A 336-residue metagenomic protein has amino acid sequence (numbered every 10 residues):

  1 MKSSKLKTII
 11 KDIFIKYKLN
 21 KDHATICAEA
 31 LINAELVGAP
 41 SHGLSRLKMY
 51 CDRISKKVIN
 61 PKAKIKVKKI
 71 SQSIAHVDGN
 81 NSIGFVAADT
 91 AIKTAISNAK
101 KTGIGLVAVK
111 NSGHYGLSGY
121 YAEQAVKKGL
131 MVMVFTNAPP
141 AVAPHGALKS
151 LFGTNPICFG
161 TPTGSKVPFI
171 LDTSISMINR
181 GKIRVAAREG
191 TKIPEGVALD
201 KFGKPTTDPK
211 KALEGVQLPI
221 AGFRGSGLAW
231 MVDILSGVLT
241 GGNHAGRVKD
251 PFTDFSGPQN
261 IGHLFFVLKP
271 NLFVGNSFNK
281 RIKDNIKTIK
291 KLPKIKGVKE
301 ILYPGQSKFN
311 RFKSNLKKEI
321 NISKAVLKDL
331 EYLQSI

Functional and structural regions predicted by a protein language model:
M1-K2, N20-S45, I59-K69, S256-N260: N-terminal glycine-rich anion-binding loops that anchor highly charged ligand groups
L6, K16, L239, H244-I336: Catalytic-core signal marking the mid-to-C-terminal active-site face
S45-A99: Active-site cofactor/substrate anionic-group-binding motifs, chiefly glycine- and Lys/Arg-rich phosphate-binding loops
A75-G164: A generic, well-ordered mixed alpha/beta core segment in the N-terminal half of proteins
G129-A141, G237-P251: Glycine-rich phosphate/pyrophosphate-binding loops and their adjacent beta-strand/loop elements at enzyme active sites
V142-K210: Phosphate/diphosphate-binding glycine-rich loops and adjacent basic-rich segments that engage nucleotide
R180-G241, P258: Small-residue-enriched flexible segments
